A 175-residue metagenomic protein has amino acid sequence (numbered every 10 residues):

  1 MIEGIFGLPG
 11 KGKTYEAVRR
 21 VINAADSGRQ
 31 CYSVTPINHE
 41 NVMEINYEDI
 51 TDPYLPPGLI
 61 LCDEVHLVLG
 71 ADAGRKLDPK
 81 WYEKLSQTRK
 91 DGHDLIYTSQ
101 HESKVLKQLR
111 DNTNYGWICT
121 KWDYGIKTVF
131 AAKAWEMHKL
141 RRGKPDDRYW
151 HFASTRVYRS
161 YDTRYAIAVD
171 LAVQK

Functional and structural regions predicted by a protein language model:
I5: Hydrophobic anchor at the beta1->P-loop junction of P-loop NTPases
L8-G10: The conserved Walker
K13-T14: Conserved lysine of the Walker
G28-Q30, P56-L59, D91-Y97: Loop/turn-to-beta-strand initiation segments
Y32-P56: Short glycine-rich substrate-engagement loop in P-loop NTPases that contacts/grips substrate
D63-V65: Walker B catalytic acidic pair
L67-R148: Replace "adjacent to P-loop NTPase cores in ATP/GTP-dependent enzymes" with "adjacent to NTP-binding cores
